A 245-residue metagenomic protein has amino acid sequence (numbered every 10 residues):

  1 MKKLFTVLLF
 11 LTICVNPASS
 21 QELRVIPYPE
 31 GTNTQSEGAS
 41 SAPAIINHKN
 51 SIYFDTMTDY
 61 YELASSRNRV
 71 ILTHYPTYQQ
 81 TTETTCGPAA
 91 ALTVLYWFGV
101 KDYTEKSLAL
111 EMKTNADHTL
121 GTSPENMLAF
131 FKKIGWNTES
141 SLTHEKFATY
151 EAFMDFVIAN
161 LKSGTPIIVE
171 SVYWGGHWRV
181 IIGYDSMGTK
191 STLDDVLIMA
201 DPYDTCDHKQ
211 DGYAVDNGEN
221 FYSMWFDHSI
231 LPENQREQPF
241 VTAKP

Functional and structural regions predicted by a protein language model:
L4-I13: Sec-dependent N-terminal signal peptides
N16-S20: Sec/Tat signal peptide C-region and signal peptidase I cleavage site
L23-T34, G38, I46-I52, Y184-P245: Noncatalytic regulatory segments and standalone regulatory/sensor domains
R24, Y28-T34, S41, H48-F54 (+3 more regions): Cysteine-nucleophile protease catalytic domains, especially the papain-like/related folds used in DUB/UBL proteases
E111, F130, F156, N160 (+2 more regions): Residues that form generic nucleotide/phosphate-binding pockets
K146-A200: Active-site-adjacent substructure of cysteine-protease-like catalytic cores
